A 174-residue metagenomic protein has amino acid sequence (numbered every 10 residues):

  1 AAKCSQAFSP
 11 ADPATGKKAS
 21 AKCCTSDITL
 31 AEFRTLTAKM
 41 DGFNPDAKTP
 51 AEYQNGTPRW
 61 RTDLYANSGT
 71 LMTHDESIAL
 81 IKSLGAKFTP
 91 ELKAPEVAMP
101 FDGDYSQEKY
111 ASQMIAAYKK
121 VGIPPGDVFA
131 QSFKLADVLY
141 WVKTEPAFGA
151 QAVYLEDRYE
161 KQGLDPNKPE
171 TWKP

Functional and structural regions predicted by a protein language model:
A2-L139, K143-Q151, L155-K173: Metal-dependent phosphodiesterase/phospholipase catalytic core, i.e., the His/Asp/Glu-rich active-site region
